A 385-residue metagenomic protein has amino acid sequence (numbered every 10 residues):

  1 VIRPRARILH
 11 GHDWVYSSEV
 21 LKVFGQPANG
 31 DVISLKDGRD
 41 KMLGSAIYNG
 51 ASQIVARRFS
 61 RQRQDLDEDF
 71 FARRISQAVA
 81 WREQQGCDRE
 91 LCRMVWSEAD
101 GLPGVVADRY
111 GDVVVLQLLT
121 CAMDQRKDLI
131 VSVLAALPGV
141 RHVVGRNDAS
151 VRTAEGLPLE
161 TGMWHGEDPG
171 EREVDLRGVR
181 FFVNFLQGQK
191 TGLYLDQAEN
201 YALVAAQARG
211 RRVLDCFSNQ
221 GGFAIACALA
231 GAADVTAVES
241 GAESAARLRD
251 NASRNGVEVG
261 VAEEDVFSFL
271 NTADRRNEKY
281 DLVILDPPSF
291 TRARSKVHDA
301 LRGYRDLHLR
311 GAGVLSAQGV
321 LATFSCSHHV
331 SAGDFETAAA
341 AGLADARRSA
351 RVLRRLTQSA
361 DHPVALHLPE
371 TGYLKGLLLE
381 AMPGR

Functional and structural regions predicted by a protein language model:
V1-G111: Non-catalytic accessory regions of SAM-dependent methyltransferases
V95-D108, D124-L193, A202: Non-catalytic substrate-recognition/targeting regions of SAM-dependent transferases
G210-N219: Conserved class I S-adenosyl-L-methionine
Q220-A233: Conserved SAM-binding loop of SAM-dependent methyltransferases across substrates and taxa, primarily the Class I
D234-E239: Conserved SAM-binding motif I beta-strand of class I
E243-D281: S-adenosyl-L-methionine
S244, Y280-R310: Mobile active-site "lid"/loop adjacent to the S-adenosyl-L-methionine
D306, V320-R385: C-terminal catalytic and target-recognition region of SAM-dependent MTase-like enzymes, primarily methyltransferases
